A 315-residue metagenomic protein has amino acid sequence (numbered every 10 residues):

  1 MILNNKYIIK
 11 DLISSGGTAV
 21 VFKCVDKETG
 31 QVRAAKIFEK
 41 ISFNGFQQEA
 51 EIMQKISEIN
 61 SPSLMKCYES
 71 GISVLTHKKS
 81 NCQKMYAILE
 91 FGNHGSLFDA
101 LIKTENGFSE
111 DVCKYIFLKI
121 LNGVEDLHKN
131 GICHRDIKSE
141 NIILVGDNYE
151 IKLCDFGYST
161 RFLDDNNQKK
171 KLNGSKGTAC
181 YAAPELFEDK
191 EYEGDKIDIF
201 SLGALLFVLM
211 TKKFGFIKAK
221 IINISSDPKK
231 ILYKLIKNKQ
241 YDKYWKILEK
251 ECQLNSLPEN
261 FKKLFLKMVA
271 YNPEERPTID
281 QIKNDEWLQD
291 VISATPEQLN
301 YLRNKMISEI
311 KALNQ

Functional and structural regions predicted by a protein language model:
I59-S70: Conserved HxN/HPN-centered segment at the entrance to the catalytic loop of eukaryotic protein kinase-like domains
K79-S96: Conserved short submotifs of the Hanks-type protein kinase catalytic core that shape the nucleotide-binding pocket
C82, F214-A270: C-terminal lobe of the eukaryotic/viral protein kinase catalytic domain
I116-F117: Activation segment signature within eukaryotic-like protein kinase domains
H128-V145: Catalytic-loop of the protein kinase fold
K171-L186: Conserved activation segment of eukaryotic-like protein kinases, specifically the C-terminal portion of the activation
A270-E275, I279-T295: Terminal C-lobe "cap" of eukaryotic-type protein kinase domains
